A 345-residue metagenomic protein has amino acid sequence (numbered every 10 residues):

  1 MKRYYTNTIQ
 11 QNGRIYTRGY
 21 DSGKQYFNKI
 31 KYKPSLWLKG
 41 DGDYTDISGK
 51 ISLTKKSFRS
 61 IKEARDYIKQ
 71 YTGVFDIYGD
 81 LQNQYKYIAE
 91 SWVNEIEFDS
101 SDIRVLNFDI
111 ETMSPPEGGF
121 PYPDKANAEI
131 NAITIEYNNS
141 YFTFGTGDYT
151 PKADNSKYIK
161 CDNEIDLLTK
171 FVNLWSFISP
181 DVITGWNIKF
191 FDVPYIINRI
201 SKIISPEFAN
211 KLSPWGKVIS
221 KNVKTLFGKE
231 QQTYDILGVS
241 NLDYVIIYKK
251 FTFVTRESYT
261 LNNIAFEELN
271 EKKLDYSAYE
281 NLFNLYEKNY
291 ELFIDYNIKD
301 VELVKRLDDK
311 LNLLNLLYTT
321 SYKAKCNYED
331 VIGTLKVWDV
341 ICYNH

Functional and structural regions predicted by a protein language model:
R3-Q10, R14-D46, I88, W92-V182: Conserved RNase H-like, two-metal-ion catalytic cores of nucleic-acid enzymes
S48-I103, K157: Extended acidic/polar, glycine-enriched regions that form or flank non-catalytic beta-rich accessory modules
E97-E117, L212-Y234, Y343-H345: Extended, Lys/Arg-enriched charged tracts that mediate electrostatic binding to polyanionic substrates
P115-P116, F190-Y195: Short catalytic/ligand-binding loop motif for oxyanion handling, primarily in non-cytosolic enzymes, centered on
Y122-D124, P194-E207, L335-V337: Short secondary-structure boundary/capping segments
T143-F144, P151-Y158, D162, S179 (+3 more regions): Active-site-proximal helix-loop-helix substrate-binding element of RNase H-like nuclease domains
Y279-H345: Common nucleic-acid-contacting/processivity interface regions adjacent to the catalytic cores of nucleic-acid enzymes
